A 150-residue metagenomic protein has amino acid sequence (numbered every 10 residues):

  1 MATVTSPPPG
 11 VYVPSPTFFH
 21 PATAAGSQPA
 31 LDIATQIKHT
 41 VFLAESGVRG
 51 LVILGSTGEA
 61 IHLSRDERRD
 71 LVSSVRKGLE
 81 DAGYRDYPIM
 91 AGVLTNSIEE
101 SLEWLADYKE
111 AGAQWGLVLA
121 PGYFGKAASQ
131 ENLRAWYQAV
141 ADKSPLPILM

Functional and structural regions predicted by a protein language model:
A2-M150: Active-site beta->alpha loop and helix N-cap motifs at the rims of alpha/beta catalytic domains
